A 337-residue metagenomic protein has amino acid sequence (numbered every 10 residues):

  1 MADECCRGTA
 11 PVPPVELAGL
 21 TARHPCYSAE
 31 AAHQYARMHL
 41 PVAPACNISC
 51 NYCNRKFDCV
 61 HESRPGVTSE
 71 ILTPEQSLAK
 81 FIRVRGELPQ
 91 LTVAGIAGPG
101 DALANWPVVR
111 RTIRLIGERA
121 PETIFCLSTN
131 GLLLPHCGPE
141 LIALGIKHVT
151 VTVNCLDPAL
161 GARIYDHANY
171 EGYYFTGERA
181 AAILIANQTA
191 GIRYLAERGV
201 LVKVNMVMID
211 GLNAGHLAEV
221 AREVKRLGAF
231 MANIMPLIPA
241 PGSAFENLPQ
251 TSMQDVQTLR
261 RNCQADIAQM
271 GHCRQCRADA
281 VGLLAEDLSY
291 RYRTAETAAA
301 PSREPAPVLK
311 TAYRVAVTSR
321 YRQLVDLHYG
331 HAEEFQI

Functional and structural regions predicted by a protein language model:
M1-P41, R55-S69, E87-Q90: N-terminal [4Fe-4S]-dependent radical SAM core
D3-T9, A43-D58, G271-L283: Local cysteine-cluster metal-coordination motifs and their immediate loop/turn environment, predominantly Fe-S cluster
L17-Q34, V84-A102, P135-N154: Conserved N-terminal glycine/acidic-rich loop preference
F57-I96, N105-R111, E118: Conserved alpha-helical substructure of the radical SAM core
L103-M235: Conserved AdoMet/S-adenosylmethionine-binding subsite of the radical SAM
A159-A168, G211-A214, M231-Q254, Q275-Y290: Flexible glycine/acidic-rich beta-alpha junction loops that bind and position SAM and/or redox cofactors in anaerobic
T251-A306: C-terminal accessory regions of radical SAM enzymes
A295-I337: Non-catalytic interface/targeting segments
